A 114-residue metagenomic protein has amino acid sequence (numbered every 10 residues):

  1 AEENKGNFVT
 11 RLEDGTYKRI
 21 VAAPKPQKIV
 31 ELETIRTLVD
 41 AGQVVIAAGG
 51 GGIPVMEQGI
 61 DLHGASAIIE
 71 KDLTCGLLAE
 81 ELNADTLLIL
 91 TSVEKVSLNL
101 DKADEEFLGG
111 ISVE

Functional and structural regions predicted by a protein language model:
A1-F8, L12-V44, A48-E114: Active-site phosphate/oxyanion-binding loops
